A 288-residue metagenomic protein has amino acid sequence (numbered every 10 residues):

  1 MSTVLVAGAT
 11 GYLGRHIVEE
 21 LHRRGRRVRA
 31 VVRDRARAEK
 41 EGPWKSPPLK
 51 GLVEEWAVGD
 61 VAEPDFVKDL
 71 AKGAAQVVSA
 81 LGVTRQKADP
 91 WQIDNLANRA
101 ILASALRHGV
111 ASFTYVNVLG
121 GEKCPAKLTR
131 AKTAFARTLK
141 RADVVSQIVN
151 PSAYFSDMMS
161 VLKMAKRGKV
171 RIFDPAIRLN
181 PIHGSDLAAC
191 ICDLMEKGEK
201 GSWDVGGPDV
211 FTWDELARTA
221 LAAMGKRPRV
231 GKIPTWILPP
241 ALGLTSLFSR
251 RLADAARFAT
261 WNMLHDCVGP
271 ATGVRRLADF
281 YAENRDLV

Functional and structural regions predicted by a protein language model:
S2-R26, V31-V32: N-terminal Rossmann NAD(P)H-binding glycine-rich loop of SDR-like oxidoreductase domains
A36-K40, W44-A100, S104-R107, G120: NAD(P)H-binding glycine-rich loop region in Rossmannoid oxidoreductase-like domains and their noncatalytic homologs
V83-K166: Glycine-/Pro-rich loop/turn segments that contact NAD(P) or position catalytic residues in Rossmann-like domains
A97, F173-M195, G201: Substrate-positioning beta->alpha
S156-K163, D193-W203, K226-P228: Glycine/proline-rich active-site loop of Rossmann-fold NAD(P)-dependent oxidoreductases
F173-I177, W203-V210, L221-G225, I233 (+1 more regions): Glycine-rich Rossmann NAD(P)(H)-binding loop
V210, E215-L264: Terminal hydrophobic/aromatic helix or amphipathic segment near a protein terminus
W261-V288: Amphipathic terminal alpha-helices
